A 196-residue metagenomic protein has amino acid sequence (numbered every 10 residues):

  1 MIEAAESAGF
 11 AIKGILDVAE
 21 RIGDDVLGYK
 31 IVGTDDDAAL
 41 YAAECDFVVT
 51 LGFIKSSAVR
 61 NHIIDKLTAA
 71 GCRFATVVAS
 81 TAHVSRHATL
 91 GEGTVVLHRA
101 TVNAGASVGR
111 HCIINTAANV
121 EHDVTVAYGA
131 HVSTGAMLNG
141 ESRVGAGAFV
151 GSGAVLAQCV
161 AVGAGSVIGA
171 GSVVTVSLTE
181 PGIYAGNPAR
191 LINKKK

Functional and structural regions predicted by a protein language model:
M1-A5: Glycine-rich adenosine-cofactor-binding loop
A8-V26: NAD(P)-binding Rossmann-fold cofactor-contacting core
K13, C45-D46, E92, A146: Conserved acidic residues
D17-R21, D36-D37, A189: Short, acidic/turn-prone active-site loops that include or flank metal/cofactor- and phosphate-binding residues
D17-V18, G52, A79, N187: Cofactor-binding loop segments of dinucleotide-utilizing enzymes, especially the Rossmann-like FAD- and NAD(P)+-binding
G23-H83: Phosphate-bearing ligand-interacting subdomains that bind or position ATP/ADP/UDP/GDP/NAD(P) or nucleotide-linked
T76-A185, A189-I192: Structural signal for interior beta-strand "rungs" in well-ordered beta-sheet cores of soluble enzyme domains
